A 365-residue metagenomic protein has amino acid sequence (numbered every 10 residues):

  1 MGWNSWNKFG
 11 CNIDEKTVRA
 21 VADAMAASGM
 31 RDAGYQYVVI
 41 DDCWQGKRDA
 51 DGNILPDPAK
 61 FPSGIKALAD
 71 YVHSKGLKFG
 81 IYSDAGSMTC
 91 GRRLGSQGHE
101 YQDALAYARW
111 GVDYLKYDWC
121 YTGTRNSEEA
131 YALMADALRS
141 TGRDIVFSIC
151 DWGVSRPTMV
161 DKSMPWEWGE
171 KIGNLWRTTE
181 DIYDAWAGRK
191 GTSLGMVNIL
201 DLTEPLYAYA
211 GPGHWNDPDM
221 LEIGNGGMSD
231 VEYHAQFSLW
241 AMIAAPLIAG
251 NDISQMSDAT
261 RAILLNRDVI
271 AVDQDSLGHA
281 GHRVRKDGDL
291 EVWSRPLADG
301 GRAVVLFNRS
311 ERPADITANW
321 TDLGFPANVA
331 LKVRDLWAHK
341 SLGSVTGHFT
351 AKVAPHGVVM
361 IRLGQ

Functional and structural regions predicted by a protein language model:
M1-R19, A24: N-terminal module-boundary/linker segments of secreted carbohydrate-active enzymes
M1-S5, G34-D41, K78-S83, D113-D118 (+7 more regions): Structural recognition of the beta-strand scaffold that forms the well-ordered cores of secreted hydrolase catalytic
V21, M25-T124: Aromatic-lined carbohydrate-binding/catalytic grooves of carbohydrate-active enzymes
L77-R92, R139-P157: Aromatic-lined carbohydrate-recognition surfaces of secreted/lumenal glycan-active proteins
H99-Q102, V146-D252, D273: Glycan-recognition surfaces
W240-I243, I248-G250, K286-F325, H356: Carbohydrate-binding surface patches
T321-A338: Solvent-exposed beta-hairpin/edge-strand motifs
G343-Q365: C-terminal beta-strand-rich structural cap/linker in extracellular carbohydrate-active enzymes
